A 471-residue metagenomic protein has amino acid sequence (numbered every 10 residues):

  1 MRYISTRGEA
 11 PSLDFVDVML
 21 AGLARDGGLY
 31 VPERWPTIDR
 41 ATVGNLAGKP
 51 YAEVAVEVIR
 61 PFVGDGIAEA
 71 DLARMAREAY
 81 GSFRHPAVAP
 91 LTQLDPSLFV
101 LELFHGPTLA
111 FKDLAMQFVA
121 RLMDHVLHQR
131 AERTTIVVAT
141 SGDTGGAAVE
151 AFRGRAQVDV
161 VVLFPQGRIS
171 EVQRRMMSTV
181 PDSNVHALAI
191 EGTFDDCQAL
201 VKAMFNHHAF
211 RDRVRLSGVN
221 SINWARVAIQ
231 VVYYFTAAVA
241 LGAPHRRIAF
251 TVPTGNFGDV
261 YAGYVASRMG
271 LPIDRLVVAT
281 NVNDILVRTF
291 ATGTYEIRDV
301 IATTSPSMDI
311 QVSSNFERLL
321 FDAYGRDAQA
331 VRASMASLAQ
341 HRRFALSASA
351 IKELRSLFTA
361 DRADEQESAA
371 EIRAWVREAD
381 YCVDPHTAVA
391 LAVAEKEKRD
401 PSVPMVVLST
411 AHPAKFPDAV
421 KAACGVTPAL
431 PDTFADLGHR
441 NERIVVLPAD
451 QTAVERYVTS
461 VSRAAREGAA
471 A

Functional and structural regions predicted by a protein language model:
M1-A471: PLP-dependent amino-acid enzyme catalytic core
